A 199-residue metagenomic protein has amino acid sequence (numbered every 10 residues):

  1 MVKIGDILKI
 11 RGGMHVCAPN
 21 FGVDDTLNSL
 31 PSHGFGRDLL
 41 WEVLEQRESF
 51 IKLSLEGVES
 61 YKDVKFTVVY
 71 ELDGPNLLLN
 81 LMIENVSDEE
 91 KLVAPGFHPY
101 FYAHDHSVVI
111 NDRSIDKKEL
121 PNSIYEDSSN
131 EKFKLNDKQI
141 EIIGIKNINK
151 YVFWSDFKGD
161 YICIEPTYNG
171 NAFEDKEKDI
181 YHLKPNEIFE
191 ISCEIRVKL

Functional and structural regions predicted by a protein language model:
M1-L78, V86, E90-P95, F101-L199: Surface-exposed acidic/polar loop and edge beta-strand patches at domain peripheries
